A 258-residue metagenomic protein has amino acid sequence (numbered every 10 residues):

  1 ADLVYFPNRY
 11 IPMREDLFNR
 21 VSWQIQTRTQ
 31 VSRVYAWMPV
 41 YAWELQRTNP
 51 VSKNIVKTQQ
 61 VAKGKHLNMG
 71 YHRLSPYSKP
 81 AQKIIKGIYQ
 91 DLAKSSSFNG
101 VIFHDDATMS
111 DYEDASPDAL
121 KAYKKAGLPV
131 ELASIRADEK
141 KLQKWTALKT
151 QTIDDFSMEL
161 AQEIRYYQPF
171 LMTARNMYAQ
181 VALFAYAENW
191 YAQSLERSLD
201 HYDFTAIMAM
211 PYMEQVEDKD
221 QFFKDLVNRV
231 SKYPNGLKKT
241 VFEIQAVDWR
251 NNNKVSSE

Functional and structural regions predicted by a protein language model:
A1-L17: Aromatic-lined carbohydrate-binding/catalytic grooves of carbohydrate-active enzymes
F18-R20, M158, L183-R197, D220-Y233: Alpha-helical scaffolding within the catalytic cores of extracellular/periplasmic polymer-degrading hydrolases
S22, V34-S96, A133-S134, E139: Active-site-adjacent "subsite" loops/lids of carbohydrate-active enzymes
Q24-R28, R73-M109, E163, S194-S198: An active-site-proximal structural segment forming one wall of the substrate-binding cleft that immediately precedes
R33-Y41, I102-M109, E139-Y191, G236-W249: Aromatic-lined carbohydrate-recognition surfaces of secreted/lumenal glycan-active proteins
N99, K125-Q143, W190-D220: Aromatic- and acid-rich polysaccharide-binding/catalytic face of secreted or lumenal carbohydrate-active enzymes
L199-E258: Substrate-binding cleft of secreted/luminal carbohydrate-active enzymes
